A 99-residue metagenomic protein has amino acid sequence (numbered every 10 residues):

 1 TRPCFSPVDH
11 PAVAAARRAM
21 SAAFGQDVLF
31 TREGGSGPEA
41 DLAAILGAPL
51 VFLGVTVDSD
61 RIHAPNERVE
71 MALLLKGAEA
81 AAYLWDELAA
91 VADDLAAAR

Functional and structural regions predicted by a protein language model:
T1-R99: An extended, acidic, His-containing surface patch that forms the Zn2+-binding/catalytic region of metallohydrolases
